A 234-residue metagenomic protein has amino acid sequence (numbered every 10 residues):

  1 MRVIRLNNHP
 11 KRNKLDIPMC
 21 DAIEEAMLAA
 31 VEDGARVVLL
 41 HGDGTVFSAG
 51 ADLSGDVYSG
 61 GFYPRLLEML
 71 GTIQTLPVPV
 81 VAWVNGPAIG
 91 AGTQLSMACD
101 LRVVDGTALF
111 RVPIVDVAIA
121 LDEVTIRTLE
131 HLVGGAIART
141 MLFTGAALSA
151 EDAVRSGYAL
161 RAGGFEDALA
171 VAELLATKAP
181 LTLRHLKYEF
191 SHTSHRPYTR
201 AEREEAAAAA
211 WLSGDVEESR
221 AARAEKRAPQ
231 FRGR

Functional and structural regions predicted by a protein language model:
M1-D43, G71: Conserved CoA-thioester-binding segment of acyl-CoA-metabolizing enzymes
C20, L40, L66, I126 (+7 more regions): A general structural signal for well-ordered alpha-helical segments in protein cores
D21, E32-D33, H41-T72, A88: Glycine- (often His-adjacent) and acidic-residue-rich active-site loop that binds/positions the CoA thioester
M69, I73, W83, I89-M141 (+2 more regions): CoA-thioester-processing core
V103-G106, A120, S156-E202, G214 (+1 more regions): C-terminal long alpha-helix characteristic of the crotonase
G145-D152: Acidic, divalent-metal-coordinating active-site segment for phosphoryl/phosphodiester hydrolysis, typified by short
A221-R234: Terminal low-complexity tails and localization/encapsulation signals of metabolic enzymes
